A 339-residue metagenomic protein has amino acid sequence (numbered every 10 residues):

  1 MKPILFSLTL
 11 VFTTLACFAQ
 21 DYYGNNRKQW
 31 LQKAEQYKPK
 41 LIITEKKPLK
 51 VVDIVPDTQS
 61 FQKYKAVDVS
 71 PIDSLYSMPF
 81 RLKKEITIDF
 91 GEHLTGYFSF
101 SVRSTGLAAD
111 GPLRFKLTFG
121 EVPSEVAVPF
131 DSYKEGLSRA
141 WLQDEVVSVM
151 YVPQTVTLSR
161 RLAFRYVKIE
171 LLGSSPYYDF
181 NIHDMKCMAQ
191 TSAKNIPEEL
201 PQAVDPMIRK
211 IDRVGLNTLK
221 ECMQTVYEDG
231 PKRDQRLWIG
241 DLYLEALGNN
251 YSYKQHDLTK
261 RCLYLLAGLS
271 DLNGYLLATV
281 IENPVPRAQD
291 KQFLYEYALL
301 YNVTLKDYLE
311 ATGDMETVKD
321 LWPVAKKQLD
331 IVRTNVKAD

Functional and structural regions predicted by a protein language model:
M1-D21: Bacterial Sec-dependent N-terminal signal peptides
Q20-D229, D257-K260, N273, A278-E282 (+1 more regions): Extracellular/oxidizing-compartment recognition motifs
K28-L31, E35-P39, D234, S252 (+3 more regions): C-terminal capping/lid segments that line or modulate ligand- or cofactor-binding pockets
T87-F90, T157, Y227-I239, V285-A298: Solvent-exposed loop and edge beta-strand segments that line ligand/cofactor-binding and catalytic clefts
T95, L162-F164, G240, E296-L299: Short, solvent-exposed loop/turn segments at the edges of secondary structure
E125-L137, H256-D339: Helix-terminus loop motifs that line ligand-binding clefts
L216, K220-Q224, Y243, Y264-A267 (+1 more regions): Amphipathic, well-packed alpha-helical segments that form the structural scaffold of globular domains
Q235-L244, G248-Y253: Extended ligand-binding clefts on enzyme/binding-domain cores
